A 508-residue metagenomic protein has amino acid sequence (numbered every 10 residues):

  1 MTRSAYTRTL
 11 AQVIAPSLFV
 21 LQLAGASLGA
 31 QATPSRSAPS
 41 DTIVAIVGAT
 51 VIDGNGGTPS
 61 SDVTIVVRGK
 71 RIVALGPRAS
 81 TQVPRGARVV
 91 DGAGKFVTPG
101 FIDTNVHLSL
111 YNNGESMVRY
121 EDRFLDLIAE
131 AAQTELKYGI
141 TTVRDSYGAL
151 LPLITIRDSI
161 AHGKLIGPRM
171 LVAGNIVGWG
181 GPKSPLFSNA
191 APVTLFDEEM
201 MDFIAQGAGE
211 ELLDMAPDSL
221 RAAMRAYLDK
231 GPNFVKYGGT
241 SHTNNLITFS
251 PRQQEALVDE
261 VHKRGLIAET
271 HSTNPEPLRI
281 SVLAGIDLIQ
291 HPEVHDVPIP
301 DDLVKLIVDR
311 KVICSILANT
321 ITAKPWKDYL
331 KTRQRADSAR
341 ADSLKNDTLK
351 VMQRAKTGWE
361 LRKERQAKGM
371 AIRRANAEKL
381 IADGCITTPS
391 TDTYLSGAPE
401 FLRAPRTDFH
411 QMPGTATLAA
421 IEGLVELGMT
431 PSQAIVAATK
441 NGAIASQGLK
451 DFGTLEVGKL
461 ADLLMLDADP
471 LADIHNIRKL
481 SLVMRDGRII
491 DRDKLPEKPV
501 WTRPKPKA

Functional and structural regions predicted by a protein language model:
A32-R36, V51-T64, P77-R78, T430-I435 (+1 more regions): Acidic, glycine-enriched loop/beta-strand segments at the rims of small-molecule binding/catalytic pockets
A38-P77, D91-L108: Mature N-terminal segment immediately following signal peptide/propeptide cleavage in secreted/periplasmic
K95-S159, G180-S184, E276-A284, V294: Metal-associated gating/positioning segment near the N- to mid-region
N113-D126, F196-R221, I267: Active-site mouth loops of central-metabolism enzymes
F124-T134, L213-Y227, S272-L278: Short, acidic/polar
I128-L151, G167-N175, G231-T243, I267 (+3 more regions): Divalent metal-dependent hydrolysis catalytic cores, especially in the metallo-beta-lactamase
G180, Y237-I372, Y394-G397, G428 (+2 more regions): Active-site core of metal-dependent hydrolases
K263, T357-L361, I372-L466: His/Asp/Glu-enriched, well-ordered alpha-helical/loop segment that forms or immediately abuts the divalent-metal
